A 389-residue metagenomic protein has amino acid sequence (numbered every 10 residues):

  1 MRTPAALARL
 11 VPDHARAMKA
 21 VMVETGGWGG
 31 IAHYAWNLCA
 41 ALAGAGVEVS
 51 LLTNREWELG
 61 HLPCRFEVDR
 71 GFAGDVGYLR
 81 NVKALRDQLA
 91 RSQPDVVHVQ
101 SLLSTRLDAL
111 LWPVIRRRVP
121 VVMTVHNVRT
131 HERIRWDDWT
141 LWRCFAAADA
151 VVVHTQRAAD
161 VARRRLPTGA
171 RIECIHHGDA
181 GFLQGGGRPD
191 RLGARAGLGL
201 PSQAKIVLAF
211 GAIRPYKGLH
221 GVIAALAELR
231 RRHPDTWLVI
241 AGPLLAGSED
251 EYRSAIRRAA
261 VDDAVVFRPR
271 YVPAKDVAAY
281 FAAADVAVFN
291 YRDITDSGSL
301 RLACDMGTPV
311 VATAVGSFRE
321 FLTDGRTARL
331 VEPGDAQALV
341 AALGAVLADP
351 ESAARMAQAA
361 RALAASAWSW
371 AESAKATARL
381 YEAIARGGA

Functional and structural regions predicted by a protein language model:
L10-P12, E24-Q88, A158, I172 (+1 more regions): N-terminal strand-loop element at the rim of the active site of nucleotide-sugar-dependent glycosyltransferases
T53-W57, D179, W237-Y252, R270: Glycosyltransferase donor-sugar binding loop
G193, A345, S352-A367, A376: A short, well-ordered alpha-helix in the C-terminal region of glycosyltransferases
P201-K217, I223-L226, V239: Conserved donor-binding/catalytic core segment of Leloir-type glycosyltransferases
D250-A278: Nucleotide-activated donor-binding/catalytic signature segment of Leloir-type glycosyltransferases, i.e., the conserved
A279-T295, T308: Acidic donor-binding loop of glycosyltransferase active sites
L302, V315-G325, R329-L330: Short acidic/histidine- and often glycine-rich active-site loop of Leloir-type glycosyltransferases that engages
D324-G325, R329-A336, A345-E351: Conserved acidic donor-binding segment of nucleotide-sugar-dependent glycosyltransferases
